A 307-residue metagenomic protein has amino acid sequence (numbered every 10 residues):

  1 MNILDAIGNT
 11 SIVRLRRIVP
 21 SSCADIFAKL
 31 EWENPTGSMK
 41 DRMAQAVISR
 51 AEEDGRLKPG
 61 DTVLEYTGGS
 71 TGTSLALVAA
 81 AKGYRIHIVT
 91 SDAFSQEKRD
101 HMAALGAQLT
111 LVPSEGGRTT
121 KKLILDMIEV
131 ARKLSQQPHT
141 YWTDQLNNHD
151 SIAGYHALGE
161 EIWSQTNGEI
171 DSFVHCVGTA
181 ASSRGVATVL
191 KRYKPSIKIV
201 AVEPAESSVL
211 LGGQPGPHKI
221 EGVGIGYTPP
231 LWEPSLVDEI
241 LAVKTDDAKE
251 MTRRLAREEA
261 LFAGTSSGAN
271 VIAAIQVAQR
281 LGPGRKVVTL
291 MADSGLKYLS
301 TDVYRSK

Functional and structural regions predicted by a protein language model:
M1-K307: PLP-dependent amino-acid enzyme catalytic core
